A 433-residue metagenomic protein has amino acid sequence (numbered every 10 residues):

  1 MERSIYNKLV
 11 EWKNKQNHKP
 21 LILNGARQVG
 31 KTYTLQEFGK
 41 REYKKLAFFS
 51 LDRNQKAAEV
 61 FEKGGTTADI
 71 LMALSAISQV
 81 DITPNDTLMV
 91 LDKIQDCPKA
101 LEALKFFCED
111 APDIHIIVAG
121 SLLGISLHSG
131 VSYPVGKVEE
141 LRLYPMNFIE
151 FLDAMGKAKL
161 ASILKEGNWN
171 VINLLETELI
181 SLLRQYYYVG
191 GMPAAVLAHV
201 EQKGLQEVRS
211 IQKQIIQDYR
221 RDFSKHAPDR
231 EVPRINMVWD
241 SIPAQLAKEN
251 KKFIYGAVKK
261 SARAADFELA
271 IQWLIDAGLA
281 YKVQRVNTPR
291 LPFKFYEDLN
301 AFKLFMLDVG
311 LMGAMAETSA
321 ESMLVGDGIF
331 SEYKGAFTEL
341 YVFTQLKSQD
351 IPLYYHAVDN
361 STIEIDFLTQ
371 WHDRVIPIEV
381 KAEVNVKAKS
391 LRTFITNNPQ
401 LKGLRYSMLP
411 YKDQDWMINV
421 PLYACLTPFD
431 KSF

Functional and structural regions predicted by a protein language model:
M1-Q16: Pre-Walker A adenine-sensing motif
L23: Hydrophobic anchor at the beta1->P-loop junction of P-loop NTPases
K31: Conserved lysine of the Walker
T34, F38: Hydrophobic positions on the alpha1 helix immediately C-terminal to the Walker A/P-loop
R53-P84: Short glycine-rich substrate-engagement loop in P-loop NTPases that contacts/grips substrate
V90, H115-S121, R142, F151: Structural recognition of the conserved hydrophobic beta-strand(s) that form the central parallel beta-sheet of P-loop
L127-A247: Interdomain motor-coupling "hinge/lid" segment immediately C-terminal to the ATP-binding subdomain of NTP-driven enzymes
L197-E364, T369-Q370: Accessory nucleic acid-recognition modules appended to NTPase machines
